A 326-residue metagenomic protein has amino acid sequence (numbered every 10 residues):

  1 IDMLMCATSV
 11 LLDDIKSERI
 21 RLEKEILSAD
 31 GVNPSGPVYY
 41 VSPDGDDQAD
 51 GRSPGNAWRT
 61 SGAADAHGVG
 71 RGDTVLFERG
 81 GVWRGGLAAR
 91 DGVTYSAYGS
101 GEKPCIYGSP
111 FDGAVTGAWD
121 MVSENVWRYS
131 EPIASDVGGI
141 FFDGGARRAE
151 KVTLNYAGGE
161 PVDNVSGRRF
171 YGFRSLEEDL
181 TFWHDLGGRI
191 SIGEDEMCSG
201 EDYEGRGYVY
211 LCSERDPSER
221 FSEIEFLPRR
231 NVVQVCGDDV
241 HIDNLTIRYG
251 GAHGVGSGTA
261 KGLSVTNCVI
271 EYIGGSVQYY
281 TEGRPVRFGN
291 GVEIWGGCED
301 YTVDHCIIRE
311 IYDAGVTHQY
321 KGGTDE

Functional and structural regions predicted by a protein language model:
D2-G256, G274-G289, E293-I294: Extracellular polysaccharide-degrading/modifying enzymes targeting complex plant/algal/animal polysaccharides
D238-Y249, K261-T281, F288, C298-H318 (+1 more regions): Right-handed parallel beta-helix
